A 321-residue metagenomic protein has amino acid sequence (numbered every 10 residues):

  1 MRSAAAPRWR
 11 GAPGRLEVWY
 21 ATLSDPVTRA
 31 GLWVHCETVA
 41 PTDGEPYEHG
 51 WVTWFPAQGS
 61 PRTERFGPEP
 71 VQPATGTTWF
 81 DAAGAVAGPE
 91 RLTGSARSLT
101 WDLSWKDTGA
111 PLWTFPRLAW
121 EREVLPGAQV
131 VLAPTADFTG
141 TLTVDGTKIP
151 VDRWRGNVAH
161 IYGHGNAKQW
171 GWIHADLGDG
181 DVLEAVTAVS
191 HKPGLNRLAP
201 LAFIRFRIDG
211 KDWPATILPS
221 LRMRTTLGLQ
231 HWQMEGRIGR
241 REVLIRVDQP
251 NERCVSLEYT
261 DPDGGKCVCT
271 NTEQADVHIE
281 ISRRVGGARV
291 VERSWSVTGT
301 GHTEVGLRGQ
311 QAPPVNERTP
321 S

Functional and structural regions predicted by a protein language model:
M1-S321: Structured soluble/peripheral alpha/beta segments that form catalytic or ligand/cofactor-binding pockets
